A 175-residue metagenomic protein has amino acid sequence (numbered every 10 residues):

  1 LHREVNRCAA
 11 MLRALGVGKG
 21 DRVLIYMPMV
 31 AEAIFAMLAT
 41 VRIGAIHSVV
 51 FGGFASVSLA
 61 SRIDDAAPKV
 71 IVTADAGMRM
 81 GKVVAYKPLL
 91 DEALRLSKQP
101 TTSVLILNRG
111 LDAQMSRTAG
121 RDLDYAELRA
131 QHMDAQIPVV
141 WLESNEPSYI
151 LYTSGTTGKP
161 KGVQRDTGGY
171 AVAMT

Functional and structural regions predicted by a protein language model:
L1-L38, A55-S58, G120-E127, T167-G168: Conserved AMP-binding/adenylate-forming core of the ANL superfamily
V5-R7, H132, V163-T175: Conserved structural elements of the adenylate-forming
N6-A10, D64, G158, T175: Solvent-exposed alpha-helix faces
R13, A31-F51, S58-A60, S148 (+1 more regions): Hydrophobic alpha-helical segments in the ANL/AMP-binding
V23, T40, P147, T153-T156: Conserved S/T- and glycine-rich ATP-binding loop of Class I adenylate-forming
R42-E127: Structural core segment of the AMP-binding/adenylate-forming
V104-I106, S116-Y152, K159, Q164: Conserved pre-ATP/AMP-binding loop-to-beta segment of ANL
